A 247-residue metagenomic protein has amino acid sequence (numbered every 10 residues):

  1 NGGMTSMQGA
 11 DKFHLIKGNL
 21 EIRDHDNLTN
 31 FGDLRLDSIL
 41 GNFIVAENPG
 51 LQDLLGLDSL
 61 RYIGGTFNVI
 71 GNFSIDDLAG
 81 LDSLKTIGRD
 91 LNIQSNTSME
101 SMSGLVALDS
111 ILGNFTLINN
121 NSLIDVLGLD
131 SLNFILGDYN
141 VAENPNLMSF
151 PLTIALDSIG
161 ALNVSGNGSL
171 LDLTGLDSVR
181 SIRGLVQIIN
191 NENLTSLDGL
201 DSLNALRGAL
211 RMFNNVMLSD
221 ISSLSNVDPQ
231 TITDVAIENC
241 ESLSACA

Functional and structural regions predicted by a protein language model:
N1-M4, L15-N27, S38-L51, G56 (+9 more regions): Concave beta-strand-loop units of leucine-rich repeat
M7-A10, F31-L34, L54-L57, L78-L81 (+7 more regions): The feature encodes a structural signal of leucine-rich repeats
